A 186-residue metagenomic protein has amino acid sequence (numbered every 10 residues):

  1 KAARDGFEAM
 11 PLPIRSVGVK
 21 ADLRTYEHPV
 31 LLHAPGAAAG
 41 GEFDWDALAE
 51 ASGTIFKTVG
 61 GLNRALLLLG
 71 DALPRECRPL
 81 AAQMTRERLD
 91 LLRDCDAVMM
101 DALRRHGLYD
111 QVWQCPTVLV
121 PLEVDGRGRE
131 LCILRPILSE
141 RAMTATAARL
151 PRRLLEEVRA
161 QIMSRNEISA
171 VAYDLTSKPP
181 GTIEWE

Functional and structural regions predicted by a protein language model:
K1-E186: ATP/NTP-dependent adenylation/nucleotidyl-transfer catalytic domains that generate, transfer, or process NMP-activated
